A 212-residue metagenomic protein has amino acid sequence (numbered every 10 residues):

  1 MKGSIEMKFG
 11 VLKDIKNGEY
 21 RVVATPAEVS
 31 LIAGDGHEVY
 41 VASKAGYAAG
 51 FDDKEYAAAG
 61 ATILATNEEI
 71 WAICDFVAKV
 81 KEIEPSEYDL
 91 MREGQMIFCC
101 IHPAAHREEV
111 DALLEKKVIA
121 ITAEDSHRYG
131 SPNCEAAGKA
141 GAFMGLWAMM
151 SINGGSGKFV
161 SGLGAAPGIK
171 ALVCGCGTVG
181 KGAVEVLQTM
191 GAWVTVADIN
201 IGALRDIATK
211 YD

Functional and structural regions predicted by a protein language model:
K2, E69-W71, D89-R92, G162-P167 (+1 more regions): Solvent-exposed alpha-helices and their adjacent loops that cap or buttress functional pockets in soluble metabolic
S4-A112: An N-terminal-biased, well-structured beta-alpha scaffold segment characteristic of Rossmann-like dinucleotide-binding
K8, D14, I83-I169: Glycine/serine-rich phosphate-binding loop and adjoining beta1-alpha1 elements at the start of nucleotide-handling
K13, N17-A48, G154-D212: Glycine-rich phosphate/diphosphate-binding loop of Rossmann-like nucleotide-binding domains
G34-E38, A61-T62, F76-K79, E115-I119 (+3 more regions): Generic secondary-structure signature for well-ordered alpha-helical cores
K54-A58, V80, E135-G138, T209-D212: Short low-complexity, flexible loop/linker segments enriched in glycine and/or proline with clustered acidic
E55, A59, A112, K116 (+2 more regions): Alpha-helical structural signal in soluble globular domains
C74, C99-C100, C134, C174-C176: Generic recognition of cysteine residues
